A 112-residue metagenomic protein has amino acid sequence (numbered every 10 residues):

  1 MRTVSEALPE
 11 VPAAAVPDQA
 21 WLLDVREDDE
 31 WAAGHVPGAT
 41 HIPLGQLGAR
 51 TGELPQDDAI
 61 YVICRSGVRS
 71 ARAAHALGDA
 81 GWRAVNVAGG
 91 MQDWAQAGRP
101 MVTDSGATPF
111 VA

Functional and structural regions predicted by a protein language model:
M1-W21, E27-A59, V68-A112: Rhodanese-like catalytic fold shared by cysteine-dependent sulfurtransferases and DSP/PTP-type phosphatases
I63: Short, surface-exposed ligand- or partner-binding patches at beta-edge/loop junctions that are enriched in aromatics
